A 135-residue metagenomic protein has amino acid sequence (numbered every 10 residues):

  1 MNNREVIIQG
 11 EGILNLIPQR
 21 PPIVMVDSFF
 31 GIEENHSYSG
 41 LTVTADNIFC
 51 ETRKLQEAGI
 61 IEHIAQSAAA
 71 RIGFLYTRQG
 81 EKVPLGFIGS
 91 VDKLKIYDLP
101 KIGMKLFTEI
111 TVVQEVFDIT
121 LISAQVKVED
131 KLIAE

Functional and structural regions predicted by a protein language model:
N2-N3, A70, T77, K101-M104 (+1 more regions): HotDog/MaoC-like acyl-thioester-processing domains
R4-V6, A70-F107: Hydrophobic beta-strand-centered segment that forms part of the acyl-chain substrate-binding groove
G10-R20, K82: Short aromatic-glycine motifs in intrinsically disordered, low-complexity regions
L14, D27-F30, D92, Y97 (+2 more regions): Conserved positions in beta-strands of structured domains
R20-Q56: Catalytic strand-loop segment that frames the active site of acyl-thioester-processing enzymes
I23-V26, I88-K93, F107-E109, I119 (+1 more regions): Conserved beta-strand residues within beta-sheet cores
T52-R71, I88: Compact, glycine-rich, soluble single-domain proteins
